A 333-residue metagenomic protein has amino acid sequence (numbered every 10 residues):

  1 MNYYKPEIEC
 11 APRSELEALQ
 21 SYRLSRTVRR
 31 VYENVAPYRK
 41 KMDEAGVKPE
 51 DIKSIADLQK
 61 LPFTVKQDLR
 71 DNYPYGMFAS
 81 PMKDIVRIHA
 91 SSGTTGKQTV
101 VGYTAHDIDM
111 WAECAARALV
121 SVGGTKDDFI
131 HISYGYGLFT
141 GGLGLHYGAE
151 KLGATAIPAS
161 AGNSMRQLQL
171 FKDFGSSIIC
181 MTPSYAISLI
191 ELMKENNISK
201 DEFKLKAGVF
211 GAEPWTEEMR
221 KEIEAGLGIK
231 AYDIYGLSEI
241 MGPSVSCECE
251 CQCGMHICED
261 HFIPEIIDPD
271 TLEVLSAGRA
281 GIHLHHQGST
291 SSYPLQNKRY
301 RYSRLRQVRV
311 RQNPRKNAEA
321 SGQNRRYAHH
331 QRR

Functional and structural regions predicted by a protein language model:
M1-A90, T95-E113, R117-S121: Nucleotide 5′-phosphate-binding alpha/beta core
N2-Y32, A36, L152-R333: Active-site glycine/GP-rich loop and adjacent strand/helix microenvironment that borders small-molecule binding pockets
P49, S54-K66, D71, A79-S80 (+8 more regions): Generic structural "secondary-structure junction" signal
T95-Q98, G137, S238, H256: Gly/Ser/Thr-rich beta-alpha loop segments that engage phosphate groups in nucleotides
V101, A105-A118, F129-S188: AMP-binding/adenylate-forming
G124-D128: Short helix-loop-beta connector
